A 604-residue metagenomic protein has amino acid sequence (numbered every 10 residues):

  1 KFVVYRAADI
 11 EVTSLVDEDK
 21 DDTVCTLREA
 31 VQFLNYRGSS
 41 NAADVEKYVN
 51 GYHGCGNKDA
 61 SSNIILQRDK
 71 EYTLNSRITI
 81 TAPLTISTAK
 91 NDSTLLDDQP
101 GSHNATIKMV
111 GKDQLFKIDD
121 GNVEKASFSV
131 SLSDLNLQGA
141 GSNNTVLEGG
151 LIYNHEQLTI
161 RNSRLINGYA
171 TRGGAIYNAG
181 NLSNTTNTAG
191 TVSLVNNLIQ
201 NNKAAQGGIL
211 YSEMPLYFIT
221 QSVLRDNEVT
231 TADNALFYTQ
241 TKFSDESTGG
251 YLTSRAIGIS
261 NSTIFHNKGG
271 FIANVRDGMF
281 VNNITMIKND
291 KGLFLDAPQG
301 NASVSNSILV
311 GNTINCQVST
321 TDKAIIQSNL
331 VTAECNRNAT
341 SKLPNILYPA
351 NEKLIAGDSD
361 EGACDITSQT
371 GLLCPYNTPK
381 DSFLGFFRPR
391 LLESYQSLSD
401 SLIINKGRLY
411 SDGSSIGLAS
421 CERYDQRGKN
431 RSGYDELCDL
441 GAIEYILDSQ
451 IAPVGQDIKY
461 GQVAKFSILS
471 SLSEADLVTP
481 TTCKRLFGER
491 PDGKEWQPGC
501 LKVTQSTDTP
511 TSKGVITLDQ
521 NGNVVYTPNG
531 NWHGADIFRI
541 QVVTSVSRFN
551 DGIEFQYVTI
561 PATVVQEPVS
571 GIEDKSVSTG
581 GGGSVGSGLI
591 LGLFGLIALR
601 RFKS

Functional and structural regions predicted by a protein language model:
D19-R28, L343-I443: C-terminal accessory segments
D44-L84: N-terminal extracellular ligand-recognition/capping segment immediately after the signal peptide
K47, G51, I404-K465, L469-T479 (+2 more regions): Surface beta-loop-beta hairpin patches that serve as ligand-binding interfaces in beta-rich domains
E71-S76, T81-L147, G371: Right-handed parallel beta-helix/beta-spiral solenoid domain characteristic of secreted/periplasmic
N154, T159-N162, V192-I199, A205 (+1 more regions): Predominantly extracellular beta-rich ligand-binding scaffolds that present long acidic/polar faces for carbohydrate
S449, S471-V525: Surface-exposed or secretory-pathway low-complexity segments enriched in glycine-proline and Ser/Thr/acidic residues
T507-Q566: Acidic, turn/loop-rich segments in luminal/extracellular domains of secretory-pathway and cell-surface proteins
G586-K603: A cross-kingdom C-terminal cell-surface attachment/processing module
